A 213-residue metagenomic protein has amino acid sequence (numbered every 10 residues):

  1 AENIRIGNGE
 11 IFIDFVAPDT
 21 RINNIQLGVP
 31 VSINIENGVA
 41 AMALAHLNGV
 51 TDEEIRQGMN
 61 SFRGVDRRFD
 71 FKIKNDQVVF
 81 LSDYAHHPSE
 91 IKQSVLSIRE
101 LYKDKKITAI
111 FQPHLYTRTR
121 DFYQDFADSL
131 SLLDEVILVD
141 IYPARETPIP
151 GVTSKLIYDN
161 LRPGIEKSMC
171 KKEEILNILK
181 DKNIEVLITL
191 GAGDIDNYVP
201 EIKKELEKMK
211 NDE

Functional and structural regions predicted by a protein language model:
G7-G9, P18-E135: Nucleotide phosphate-binding/pyrophosphate-handling subdomain across enzymes that bind or process nucleotide phosphates
D19-R21, N183, K204-E213: Short, basic, low-complexity termini and linkers enriched in Ser/Thr/Gly/Pro that act as targeting/leader peptides
D66, Y102, K182-N183, L206: A structural signal for short coil/turn segments at secondary-structure junctions
H86, P113-L115, I141-A144, A192-I195: Short glycine-rich anion-binding loops that position phosphate/pyrophosphate groups of nucleotides and phosphorylated
T119-R120, T147-P148, N197-E201: Short glycine-/acidic-enriched loop or helix-start segments at secondary-structure transitions that form or flank
A127-E185: C-terminal helical cap/extension that packs against the catalytic core of soluble nucleotide-cofactor enzymes
E174-E205: A glycine-rich beta-strand to alpha-helix segment that forms a phosphate/ribose-binding loop at ligand/cofactor sites
